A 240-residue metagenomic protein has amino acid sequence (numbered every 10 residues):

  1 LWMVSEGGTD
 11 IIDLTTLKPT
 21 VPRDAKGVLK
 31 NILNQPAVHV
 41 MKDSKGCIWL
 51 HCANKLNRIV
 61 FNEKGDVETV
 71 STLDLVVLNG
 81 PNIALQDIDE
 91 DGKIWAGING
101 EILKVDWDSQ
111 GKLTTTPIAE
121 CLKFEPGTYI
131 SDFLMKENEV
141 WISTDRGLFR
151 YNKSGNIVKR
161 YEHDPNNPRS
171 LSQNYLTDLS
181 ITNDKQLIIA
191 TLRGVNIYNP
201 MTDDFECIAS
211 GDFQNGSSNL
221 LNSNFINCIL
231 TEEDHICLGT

Functional and structural regions predicted by a protein language model:
L1-T240: Carboxylate-rich, polar loop motifs that coordinate divalent cations or form catalytic acidic clusters
